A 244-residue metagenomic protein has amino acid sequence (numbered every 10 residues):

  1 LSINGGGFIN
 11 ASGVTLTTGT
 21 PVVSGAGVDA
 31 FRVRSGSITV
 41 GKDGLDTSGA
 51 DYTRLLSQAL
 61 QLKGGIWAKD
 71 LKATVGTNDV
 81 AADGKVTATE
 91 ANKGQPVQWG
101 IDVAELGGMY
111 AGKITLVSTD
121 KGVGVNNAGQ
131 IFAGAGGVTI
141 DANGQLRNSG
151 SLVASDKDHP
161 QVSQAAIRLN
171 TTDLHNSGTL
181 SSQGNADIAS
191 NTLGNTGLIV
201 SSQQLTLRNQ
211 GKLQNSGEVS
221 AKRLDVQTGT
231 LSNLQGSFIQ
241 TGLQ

Functional and structural regions predicted by a protein language model:
L1-Q244: Extracellular and secretory-pathway beta-repeat/beta-biased strand scaffolds
